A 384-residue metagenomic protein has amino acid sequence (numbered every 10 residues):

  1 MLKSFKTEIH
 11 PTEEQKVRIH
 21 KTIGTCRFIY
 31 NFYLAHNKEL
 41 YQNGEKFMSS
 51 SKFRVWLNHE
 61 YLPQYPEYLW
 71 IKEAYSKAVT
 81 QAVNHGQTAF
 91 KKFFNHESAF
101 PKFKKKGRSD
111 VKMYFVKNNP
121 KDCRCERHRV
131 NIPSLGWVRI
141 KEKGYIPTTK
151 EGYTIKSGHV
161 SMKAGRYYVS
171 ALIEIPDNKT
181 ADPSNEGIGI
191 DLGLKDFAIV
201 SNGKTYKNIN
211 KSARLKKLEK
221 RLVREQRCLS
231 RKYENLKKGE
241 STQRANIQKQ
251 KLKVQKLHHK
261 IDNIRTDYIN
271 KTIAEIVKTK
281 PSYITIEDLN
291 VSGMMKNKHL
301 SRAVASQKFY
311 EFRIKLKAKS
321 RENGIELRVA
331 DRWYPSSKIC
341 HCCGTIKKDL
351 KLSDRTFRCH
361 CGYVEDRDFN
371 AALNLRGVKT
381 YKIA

Functional and structural regions predicted by a protein language model:
M1-V79: Gly/serine-rich nucleotide phosphate-binding loop at the start of the catalytic core of nucleotide/ADP-ribose-handling
K3, T148-E151, K163-A384: Positively charged, helix-rich recognition surfaces that bind polyanionic ligands
K6-E8, H85, R129, Y168-S170 (+1 more regions): Beta-strand secondary-structure signal
E13, V17-H20, K77-T80, V200 (+2 more regions): Ordered, soluble secondary-structure elements with a strong preference for glycine-centered loop motifs and nearby
Y33, A78, A82-F93, R367-K379 (+1 more regions): Stable alpha-helical structural segments in soluble proteins, enriched in small hydrophobic residues
L34-Y41, F90, F94-P101, I175: Long, hydrophobic, amphipathic alpha-helical segments used as structural scaffolds
K52-R166: Acidic carboxylate diad motif detector
